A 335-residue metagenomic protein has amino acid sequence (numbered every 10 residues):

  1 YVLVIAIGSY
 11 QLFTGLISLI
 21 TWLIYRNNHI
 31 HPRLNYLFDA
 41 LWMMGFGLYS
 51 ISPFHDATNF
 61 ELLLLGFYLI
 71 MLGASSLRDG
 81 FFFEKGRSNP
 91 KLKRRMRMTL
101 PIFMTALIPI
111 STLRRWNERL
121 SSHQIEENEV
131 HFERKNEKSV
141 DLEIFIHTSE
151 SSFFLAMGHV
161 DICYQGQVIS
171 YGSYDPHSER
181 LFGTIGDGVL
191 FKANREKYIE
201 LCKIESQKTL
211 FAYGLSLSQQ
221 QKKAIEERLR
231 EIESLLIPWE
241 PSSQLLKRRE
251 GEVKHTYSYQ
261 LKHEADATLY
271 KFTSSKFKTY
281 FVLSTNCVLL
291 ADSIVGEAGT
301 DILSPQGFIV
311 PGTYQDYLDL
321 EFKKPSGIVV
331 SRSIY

Functional and structural regions predicted by a protein language model:
Y1-L3: Membrane-anchoring/interfacial helices and their immediately flanking loops in integral membrane proteins
G8, T14, T21-W22, N27-N35 (+6 more regions): Activation targets extended, charge/polar-rich intrinsically disordered C-terminal tails
S18, P32, P101-L120, Y171-D175 (+1 more regions): Short secondary-structure boundary segments
H29-H31, H55, H123, H131 (+5 more regions): Histidine (H) residue identity feature
S52, E126, E143, Q207 (+2 more regions): Generic, low-specificity signal for short hydrophobic/alpha-helical stretches with a mild N-terminal bias, encompassing
N89-V160: Membrane-interface segments at or immediately adjacent to transmembrane helices that form the boundary between
P109-E133, F145-T148, D187-G188, T209-E240 (+2 more regions): Soluble extracytoplasmic regions of secretory-pathway and membrane proteins
E137-S234: Glycine-rich catalytic cores of cysteine/serine-nucleophile enzymes that process amide/ester linkages in cell-envelope
